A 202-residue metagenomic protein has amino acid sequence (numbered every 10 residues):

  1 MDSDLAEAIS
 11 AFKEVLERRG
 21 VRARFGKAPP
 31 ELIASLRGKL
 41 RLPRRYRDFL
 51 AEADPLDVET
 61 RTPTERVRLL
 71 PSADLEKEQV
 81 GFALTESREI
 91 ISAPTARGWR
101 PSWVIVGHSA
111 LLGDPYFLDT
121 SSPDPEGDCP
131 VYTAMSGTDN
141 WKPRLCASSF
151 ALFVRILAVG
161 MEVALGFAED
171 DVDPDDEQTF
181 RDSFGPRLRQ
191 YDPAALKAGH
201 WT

Functional and structural regions predicted by a protein language model:
M1-G113, R189-T202: A surface-exposed partner-binding patch
L56-E177: Long, low-complexity, intrinsically disordered segments enriched in glycines and aromatic residues
A158, E162-T202: Acidic, proline/glycine-rich low-complexity IDRs
